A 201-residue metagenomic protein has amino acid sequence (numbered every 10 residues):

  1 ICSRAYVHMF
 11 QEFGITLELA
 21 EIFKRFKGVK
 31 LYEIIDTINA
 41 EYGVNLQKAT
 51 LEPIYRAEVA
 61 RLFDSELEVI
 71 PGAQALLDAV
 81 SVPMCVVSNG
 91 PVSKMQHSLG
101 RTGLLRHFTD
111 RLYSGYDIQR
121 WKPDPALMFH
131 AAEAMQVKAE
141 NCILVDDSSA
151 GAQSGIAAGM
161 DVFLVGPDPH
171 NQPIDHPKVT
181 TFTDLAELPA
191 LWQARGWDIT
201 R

Functional and structural regions predicted by a protein language model:
I1, K30-E33, E68, A75 (+3 more regions): Short alpha-helical
I1-K24, V44, A157: Active-site neighborhood of HAD-like aspartate-dependent phosphohydrolases
M9-F10, K30-N45, S98, A132: Helix-loop "lid/cap" segments that line or gate small-molecule binding pockets
E12-T16, Y42-L46, G103-H107, Q136-V137: Short helix-capping segments at alpha-helix termini
F26-K30, I54, E68-G72, G90 (+2 more regions): Short beta->alpha linker loops
D36-A75: Metal-dependent phosphoesterase signature
R61-V86, V92-Q96: Short, acidic loop-to-helix structural element flanking the phosphoryl-transfer center in phosphate-processing enzymes
V82, P91-R201: Asp-based, Mg2+/Mn2+-dependent phosphohydrolase catalytic module
